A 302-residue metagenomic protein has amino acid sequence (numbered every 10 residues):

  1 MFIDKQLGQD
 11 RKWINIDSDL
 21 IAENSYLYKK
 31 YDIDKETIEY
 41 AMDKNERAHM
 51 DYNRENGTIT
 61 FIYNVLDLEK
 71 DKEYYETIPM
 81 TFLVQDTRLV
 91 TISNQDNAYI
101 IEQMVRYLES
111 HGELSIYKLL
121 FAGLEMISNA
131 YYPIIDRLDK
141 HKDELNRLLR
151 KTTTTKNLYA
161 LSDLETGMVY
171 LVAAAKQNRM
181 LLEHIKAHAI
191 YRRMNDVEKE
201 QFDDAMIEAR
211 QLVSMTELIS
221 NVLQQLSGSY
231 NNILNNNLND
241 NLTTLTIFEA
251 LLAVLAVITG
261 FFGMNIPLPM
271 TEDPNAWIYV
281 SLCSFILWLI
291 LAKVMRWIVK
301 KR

Functional and structural regions predicted by a protein language model:
M1-A187, M194, D204, E208-Q211 (+3 more regions): Peripheral, non-transmembrane regulatory/ligand-interaction domains of membrane transport proteins
K29, R210-R302: Hydrophobic alpha-helical transmembrane segments and their immediately adjacent juxtamembrane loops
A189-R192, G263: Conserved catalytic-core motifs characterized by acidic clusters
